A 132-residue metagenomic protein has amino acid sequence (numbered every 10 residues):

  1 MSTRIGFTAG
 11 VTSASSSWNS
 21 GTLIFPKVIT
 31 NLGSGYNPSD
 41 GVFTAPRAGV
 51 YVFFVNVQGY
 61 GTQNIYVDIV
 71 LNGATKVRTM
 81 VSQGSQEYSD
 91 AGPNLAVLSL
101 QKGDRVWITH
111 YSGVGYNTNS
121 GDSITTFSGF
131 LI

Functional and structural regions predicted by a protein language model:
M1-I132: Extracellular jelly-roll beta-sandwich "head" domains, especially the C-terminal globular C1q domain
